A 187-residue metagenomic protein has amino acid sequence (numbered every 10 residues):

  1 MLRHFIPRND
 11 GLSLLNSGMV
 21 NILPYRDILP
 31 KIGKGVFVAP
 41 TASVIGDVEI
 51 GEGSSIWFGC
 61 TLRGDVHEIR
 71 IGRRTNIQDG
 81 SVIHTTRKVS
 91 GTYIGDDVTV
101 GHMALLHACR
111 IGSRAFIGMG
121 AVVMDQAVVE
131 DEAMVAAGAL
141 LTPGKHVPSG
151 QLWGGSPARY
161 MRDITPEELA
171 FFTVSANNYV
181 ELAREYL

Functional and structural regions predicted by a protein language model:
M1-L2: N-terminal mitochondrial targeting presequence
R8-L12: A cross-taxon signal for low-complexity, glycine/charged-rich
L14-I32, D65, R73, D79-V82 (+3 more regions): Glycine-rich hexapeptide-repeat left-handed beta-helix
D27, I32-N76, G80-T85: A positional/architectural concept
T99: Short proline/glycine- and basic residue-enriched helix-capping loop/turn segments at helix->loop/beta transitions
